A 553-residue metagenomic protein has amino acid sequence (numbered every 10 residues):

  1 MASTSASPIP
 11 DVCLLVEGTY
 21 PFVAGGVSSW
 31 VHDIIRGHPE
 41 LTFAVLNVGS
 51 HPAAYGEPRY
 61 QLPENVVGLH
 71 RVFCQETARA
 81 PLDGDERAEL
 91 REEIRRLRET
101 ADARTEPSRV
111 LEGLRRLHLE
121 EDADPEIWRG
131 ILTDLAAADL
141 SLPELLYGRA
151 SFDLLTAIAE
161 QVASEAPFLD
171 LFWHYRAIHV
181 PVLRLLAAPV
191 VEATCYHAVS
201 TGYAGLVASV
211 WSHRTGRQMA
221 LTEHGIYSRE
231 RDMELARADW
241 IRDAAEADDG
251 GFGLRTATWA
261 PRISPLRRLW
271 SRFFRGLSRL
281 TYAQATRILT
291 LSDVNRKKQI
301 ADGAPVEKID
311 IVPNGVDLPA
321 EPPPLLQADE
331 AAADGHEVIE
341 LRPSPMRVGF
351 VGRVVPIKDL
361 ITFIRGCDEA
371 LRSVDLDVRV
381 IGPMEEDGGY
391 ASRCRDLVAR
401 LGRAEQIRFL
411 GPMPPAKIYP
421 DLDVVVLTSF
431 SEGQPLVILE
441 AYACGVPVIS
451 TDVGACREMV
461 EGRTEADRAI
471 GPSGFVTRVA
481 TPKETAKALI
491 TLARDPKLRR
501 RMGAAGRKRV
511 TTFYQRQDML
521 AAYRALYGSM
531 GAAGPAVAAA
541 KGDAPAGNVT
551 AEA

Functional and structural regions predicted by a protein language model:
T256-S264, A391-P412: Nucleotide-activated donor-binding/catalytic signature segment of Leloir-type glycosyltransferases, i.e., the conserved
R272, A404-P420, A480: Conserved active-site histidine-acidic residue motif and adjacent donor-binding/catalytic loop of glycosyltransferases
P319-L325, E330-E369, R379: Conserved donor-binding/catalytic core segment of Leloir-type glycosyltransferases
D377-R393: Glycosyltransferase donor-sugar binding loop
F430: Aromatic "clamp/platform" in nucleotide-sugar-dependent glycosyltransferases that forms part of the donor/acceptor
P447-S450, G454-E461, A466-A469: Short hydrophobic beta-strand element within catalytic cores of glycosyltransferases and related nucleotide-activated
G462-P482, T491-P496: Conserved acidic donor-binding segment of nucleotide-sugar-dependent glycosyltransferases
E484, T491, L498-F513, M519-S529: A short, well-ordered alpha-helix in the C-terminal region of glycosyltransferases
